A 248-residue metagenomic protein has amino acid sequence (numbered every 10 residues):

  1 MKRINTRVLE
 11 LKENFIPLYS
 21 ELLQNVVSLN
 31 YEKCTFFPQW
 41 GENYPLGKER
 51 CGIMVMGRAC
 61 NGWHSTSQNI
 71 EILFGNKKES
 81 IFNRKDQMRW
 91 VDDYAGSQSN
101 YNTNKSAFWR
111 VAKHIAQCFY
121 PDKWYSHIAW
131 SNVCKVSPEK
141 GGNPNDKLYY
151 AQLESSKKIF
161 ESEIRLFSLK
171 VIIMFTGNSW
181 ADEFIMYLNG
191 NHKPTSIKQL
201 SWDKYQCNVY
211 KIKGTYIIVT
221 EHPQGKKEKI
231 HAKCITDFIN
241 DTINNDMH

Functional and structural regions predicted by a protein language model:
M1-L23, D146-E161, W180-H248: C-terminal capping/extension of enzyme domains
M1-Y101, L153-I159, E163, V209 (+1 more regions): Active-site and ligand/interface coordination hotspots across diverse enzymes and nucleic-acid-associated assemblies
K48-I53, Y120-I128, V209-I218: Beta-strand-turn-beta hairpins that frame and shape the catalytic cleft of phosphate-ester-processing enzymes
M54-V55, W130, V171-I173, V219: Structural recognition of the beta-strand scaffold that forms the well-ordered cores of secreted hydrolase catalytic
R58-W63, C134-P138, G177-A181, H222-K226: Short, solvent-exposed loop/turn segments at secondary-structure junctions
N69, F74-E139: Conserved catalytic-core helix/loop/strand module for nucleotide-ribose chemistry
A129-S155: Charged, often glycine-rich, active-site loop that binds/positions anionic groups
F160-T176: Proline-aspartate-enriched helix->loop->beta-strand connector
